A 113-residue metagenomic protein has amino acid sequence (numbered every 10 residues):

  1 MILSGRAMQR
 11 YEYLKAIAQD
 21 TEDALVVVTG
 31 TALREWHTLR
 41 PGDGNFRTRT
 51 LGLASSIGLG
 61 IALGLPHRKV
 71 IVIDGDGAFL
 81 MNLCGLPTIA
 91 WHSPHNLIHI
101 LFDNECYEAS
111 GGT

Functional and structural regions predicted by a protein language model:
S4, Y11-K15, Q19, H37-T113: Thiamine diphosphate
D23-P41: Acidic-glycine-rich active-site phosphate/pyrophosphate-binding loop
